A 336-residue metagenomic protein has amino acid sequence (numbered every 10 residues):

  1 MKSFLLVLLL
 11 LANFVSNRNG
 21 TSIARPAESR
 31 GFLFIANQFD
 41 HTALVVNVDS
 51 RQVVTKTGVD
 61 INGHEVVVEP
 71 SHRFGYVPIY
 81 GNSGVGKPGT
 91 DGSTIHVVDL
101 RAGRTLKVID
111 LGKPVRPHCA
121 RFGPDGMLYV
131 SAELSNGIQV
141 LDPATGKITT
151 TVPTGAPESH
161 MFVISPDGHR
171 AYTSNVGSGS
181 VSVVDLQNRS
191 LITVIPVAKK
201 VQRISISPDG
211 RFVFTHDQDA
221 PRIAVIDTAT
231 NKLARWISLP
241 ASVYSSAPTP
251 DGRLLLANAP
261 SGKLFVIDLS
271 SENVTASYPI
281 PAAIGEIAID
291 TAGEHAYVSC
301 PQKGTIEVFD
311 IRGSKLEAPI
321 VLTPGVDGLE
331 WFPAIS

Functional and structural regions predicted by a protein language model:
M1-F4: Positively charged n-region of N-terminal signal peptides that target proteins for export
L9-S336: Predominantly soluble domains enriched in secretory-pathway, periplasmic, or organellar proteins
